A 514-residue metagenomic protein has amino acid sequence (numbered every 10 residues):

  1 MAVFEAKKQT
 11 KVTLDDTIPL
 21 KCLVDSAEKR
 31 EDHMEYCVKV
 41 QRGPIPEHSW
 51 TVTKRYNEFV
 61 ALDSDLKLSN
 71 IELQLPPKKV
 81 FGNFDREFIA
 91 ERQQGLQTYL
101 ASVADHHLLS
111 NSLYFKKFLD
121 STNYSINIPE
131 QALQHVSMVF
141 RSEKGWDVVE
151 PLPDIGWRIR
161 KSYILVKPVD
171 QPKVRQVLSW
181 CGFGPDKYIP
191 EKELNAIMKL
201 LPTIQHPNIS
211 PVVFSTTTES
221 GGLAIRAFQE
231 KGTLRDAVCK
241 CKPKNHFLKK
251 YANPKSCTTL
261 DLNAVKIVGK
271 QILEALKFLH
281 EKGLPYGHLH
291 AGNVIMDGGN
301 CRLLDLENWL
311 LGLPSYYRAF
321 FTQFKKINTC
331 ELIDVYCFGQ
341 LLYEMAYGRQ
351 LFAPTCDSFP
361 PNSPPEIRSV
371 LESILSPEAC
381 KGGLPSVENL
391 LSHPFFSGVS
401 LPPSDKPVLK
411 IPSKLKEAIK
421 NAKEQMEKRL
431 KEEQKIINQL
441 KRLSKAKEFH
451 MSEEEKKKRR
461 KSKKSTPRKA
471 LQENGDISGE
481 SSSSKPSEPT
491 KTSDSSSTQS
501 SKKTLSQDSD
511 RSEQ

Functional and structural regions predicted by a protein language model:
M1-K187, E488, S500-K502, S506-Q514: Phox homology (PX) phosphoinositide-binding domain
P211-G222: Short beta-strand micro-motifs within the conserved protein kinase catalytic domain, predominantly in the N-lobe
S220-T233, A237: Conserved short submotifs of the Hanks-type protein kinase catalytic core that shape the nucleotide-binding pocket
V268-G269: Activation segment signature within eukaryotic-like protein kinase domains
L276-D297, L303: Catalytic-loop of the protein kinase fold
R302, N308-S369: C-lobe/activation-segment region of protein kinase-like
P377-S404: Terminal C-lobe "cap" of eukaryotic-type protein kinase domains
P402-Q514: Regulatory extensions appended to serine/threonine kinase catalytic cores
